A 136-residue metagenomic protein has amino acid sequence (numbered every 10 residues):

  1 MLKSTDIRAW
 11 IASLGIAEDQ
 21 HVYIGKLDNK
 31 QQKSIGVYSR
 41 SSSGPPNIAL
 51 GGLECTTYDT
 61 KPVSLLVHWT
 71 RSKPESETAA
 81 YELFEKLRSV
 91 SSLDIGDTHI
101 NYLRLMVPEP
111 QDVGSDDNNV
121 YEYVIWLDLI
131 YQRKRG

Functional and structural regions predicted by a protein language model:
M1-L53, V90, D94: Small/polar-rich, solvent-exposed N-terminal microdomains that initiate assembly or binding
Y23-G25, Y38-S39, L66, M106 (+1 more regions): Residues in well-ordered beta-strands of folded domains
P46-N47, R71, R133-G136: Short, cysteine-centered beta-strand-loop-beta hairpins and adjacent loop/turn segments enriched in charged/polar
G52-T57, D116-V120: Short, solvent-exposed beta-strand/turn "edge" segments of beta-rich domains on protein surfaces
C55-K61, I100-L103: A short glycine/small-residue-enriched secondary-structure motif
T57-R71, Y121-Q132: Oligomerization/assembly interface segments of phage tail-like spikes and tubes
W69-S92: Mid-chain, well-packed structural core segment of small domains
R88-R133: Acidic-leaning, charged glycine-interspersed low-complexity segments
